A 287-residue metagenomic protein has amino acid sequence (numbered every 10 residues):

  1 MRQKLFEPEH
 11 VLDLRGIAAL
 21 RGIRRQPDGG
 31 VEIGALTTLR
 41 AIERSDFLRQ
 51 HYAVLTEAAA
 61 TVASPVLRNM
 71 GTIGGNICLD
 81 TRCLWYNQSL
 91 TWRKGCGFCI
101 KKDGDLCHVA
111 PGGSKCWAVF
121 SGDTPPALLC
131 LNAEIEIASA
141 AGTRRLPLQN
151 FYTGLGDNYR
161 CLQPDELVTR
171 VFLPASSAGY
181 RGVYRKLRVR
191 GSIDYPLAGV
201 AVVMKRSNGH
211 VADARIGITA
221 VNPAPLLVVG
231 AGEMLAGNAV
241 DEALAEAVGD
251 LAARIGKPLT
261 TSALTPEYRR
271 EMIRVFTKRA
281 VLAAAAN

Functional and structural regions predicted by a protein language model:
M1-N287: C-terminal structural segment of proteins
